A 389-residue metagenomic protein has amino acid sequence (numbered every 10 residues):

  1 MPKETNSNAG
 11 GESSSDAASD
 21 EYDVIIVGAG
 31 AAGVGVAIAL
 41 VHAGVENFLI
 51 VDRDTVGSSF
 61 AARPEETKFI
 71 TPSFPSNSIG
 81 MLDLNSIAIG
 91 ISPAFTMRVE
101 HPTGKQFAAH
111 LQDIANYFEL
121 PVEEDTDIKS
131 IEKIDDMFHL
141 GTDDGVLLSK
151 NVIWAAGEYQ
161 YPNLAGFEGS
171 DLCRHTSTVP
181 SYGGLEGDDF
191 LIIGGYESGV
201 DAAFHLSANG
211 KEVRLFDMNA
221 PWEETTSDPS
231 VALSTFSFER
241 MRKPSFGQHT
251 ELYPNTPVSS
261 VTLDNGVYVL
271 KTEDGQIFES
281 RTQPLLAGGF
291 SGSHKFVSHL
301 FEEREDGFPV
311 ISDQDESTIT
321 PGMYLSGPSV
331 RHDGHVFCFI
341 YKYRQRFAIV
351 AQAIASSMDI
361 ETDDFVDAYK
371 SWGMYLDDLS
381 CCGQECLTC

Functional and structural regions predicted by a protein language model:
P2, T103-Q106, N151-N209, R304-T318 (+1 more regions): Glycine-rich dinucleotide-binding loop and its adjacent helix/turn
P2-T5, S291, F308-C389: C-terminal, flexible cofactor-proximal segment of oxidoreductases
Y22-L49, L191-A208: N-terminal Rossmann-like FAD-binding beta1-loop-alpha1 element of flavoenzymes
I25-V27, L147-Y159, I193, E279-S291: Short hydrophobic core segments
E46-D52, E212-D217: Short beta-strand "acidic-cap" motif of Rossmann-like dinucleotide-binding folds
R53-A108, F216-S234: Glycine-rich active-site loop/strand segments that organize a redox cofactor
E124-F138, P254-G266: A conserved short coil-to-beta-strand element within the FAD-binding core of flavoproteins
A208-E302, D359-G373: A Rossmann-like FAD-binding core segment of flavoenzymes
